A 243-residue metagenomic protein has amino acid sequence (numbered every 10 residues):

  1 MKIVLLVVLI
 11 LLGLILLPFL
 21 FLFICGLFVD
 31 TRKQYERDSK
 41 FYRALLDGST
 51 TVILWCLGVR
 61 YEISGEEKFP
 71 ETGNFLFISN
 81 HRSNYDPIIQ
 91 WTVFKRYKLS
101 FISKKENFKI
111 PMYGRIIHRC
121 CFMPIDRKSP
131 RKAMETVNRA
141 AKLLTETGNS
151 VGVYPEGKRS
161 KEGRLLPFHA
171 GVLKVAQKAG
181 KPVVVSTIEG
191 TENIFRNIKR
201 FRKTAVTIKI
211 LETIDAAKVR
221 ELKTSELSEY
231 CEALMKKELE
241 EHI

Functional and structural regions predicted by a protein language model:
K2-F75: Membrane-anchoring hydrophobic helices of lipid-metabolizing enzymes
V4, M134-I243: Non-catalytic C-terminal accessory region of glycerolipid acyltransferases and related lyso-lipid remodeling enzymes
L27-L45, C56, E71-P130: Catalytic core of membrane glycerolipid acyltransferases/transacylases, capturing the structured, soluble-facing
S49, D86-I89, M112, G171-V172 (+2 more regions): Hydrophobic alpha-helical segments typical of transmembrane helices and their membrane-interface/capping positions
C56-G58, R96, I117-R119, E146 (+2 more regions): Short, well-ordered coil/turn elements that cap or connect secondary structure elements
S64, S103-K104, D126-R127, P155 (+1 more regions): Thr-Gly-centered strand-to-loop micro-motif
